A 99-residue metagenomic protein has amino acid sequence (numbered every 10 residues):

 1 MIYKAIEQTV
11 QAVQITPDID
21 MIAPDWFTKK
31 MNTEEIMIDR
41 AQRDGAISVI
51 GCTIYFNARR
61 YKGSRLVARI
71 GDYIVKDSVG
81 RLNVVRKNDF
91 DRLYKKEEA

Functional and structural regions predicted by a protein language model:
M1-R59, G63: N-terminal non-globular leader segments, chiefly Sec-dependent signal peptides
R60-A99: Short, compact, well-ordered microdomains
